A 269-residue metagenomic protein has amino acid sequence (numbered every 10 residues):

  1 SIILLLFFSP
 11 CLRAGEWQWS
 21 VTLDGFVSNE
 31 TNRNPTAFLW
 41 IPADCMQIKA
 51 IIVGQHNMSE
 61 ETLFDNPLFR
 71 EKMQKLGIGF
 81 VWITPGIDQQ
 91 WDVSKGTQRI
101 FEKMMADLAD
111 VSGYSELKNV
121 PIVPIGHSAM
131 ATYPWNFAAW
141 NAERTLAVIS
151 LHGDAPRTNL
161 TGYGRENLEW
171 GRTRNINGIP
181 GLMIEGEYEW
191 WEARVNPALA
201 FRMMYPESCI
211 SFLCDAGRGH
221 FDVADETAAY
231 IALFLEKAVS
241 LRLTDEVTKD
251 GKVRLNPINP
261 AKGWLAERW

Functional and structural regions predicted by a protein language model:
L12-I51, G96, I122-T145, I149 (+2 more regions): A domain-start/cap signature at the N-terminus of enzymes
P42, G54-M58, I83-G86, I125-A129 (+3 more regions): Active-site-proximal beta-strand/loop segments in catalytic clefts of secreted hydrolases
D44-D92, R157-T158, W191-A193: Short substrate-entry loop that stabilizes the transition state in hydrolases
M46-I51, L76-V81, K118-P121, A142-A147 (+2 more regions): Loop/turn elements at helix/coil->beta-strand transitions in domains of secreted/extracellular proteins
W91-L117, N136: Alpha/beta-hydrolase active-site loop
L146-A232: The feature captures the conserved acid-bearing segment of alpha/beta-hydrolase catalytic domains
S208, A216-W269: Alpha/beta-hydrolase-fold serine-hydrolase catalytic core, especially in secreted/extracellular enzymes
